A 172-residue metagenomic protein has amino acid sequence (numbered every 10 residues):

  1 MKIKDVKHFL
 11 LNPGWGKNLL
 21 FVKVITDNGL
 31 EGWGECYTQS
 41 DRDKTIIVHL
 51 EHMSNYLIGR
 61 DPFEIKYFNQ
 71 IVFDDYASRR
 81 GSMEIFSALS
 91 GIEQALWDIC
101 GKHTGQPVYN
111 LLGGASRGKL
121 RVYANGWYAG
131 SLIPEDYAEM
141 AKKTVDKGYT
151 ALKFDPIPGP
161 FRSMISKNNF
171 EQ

Functional and structural regions predicted by a protein language model:
M1, S90, G118, K147: Structured loop/turn residues at beta-strand edges in well-structured enzyme cores
M1-W33, Y37-T38: Structured beta-strand/loop patches that form or line metal/cofactor-binding pockets in enzymes
D5-V6, N28, W33, M53 (+5 more regions): Ligand-binding pocket scaffold of soluble enzyme catalytic domains
P13-W15, G114-S116, V145: Solvent-exposed alpha-helices and their adjacent loops that cap or buttress functional pockets in soluble metabolic
L19-F21, G91, A151: Broad gene-expression machinery/nucleic-acid interaction feature
D27-H103: Metal- or metallocofactor-binding catalytic centers and their adjacent structured scaffolds across diverse enzyme
E93-G130, T150: Glycine-rich, aromatic-flanked loop segments that form ligand/cofactor-binding clefts across common enzyme folds
K119, W127-Q172: Metal-dependent enolase-superfamily TIM-barrel catalytic cores that perform enediolate-based chemistry
